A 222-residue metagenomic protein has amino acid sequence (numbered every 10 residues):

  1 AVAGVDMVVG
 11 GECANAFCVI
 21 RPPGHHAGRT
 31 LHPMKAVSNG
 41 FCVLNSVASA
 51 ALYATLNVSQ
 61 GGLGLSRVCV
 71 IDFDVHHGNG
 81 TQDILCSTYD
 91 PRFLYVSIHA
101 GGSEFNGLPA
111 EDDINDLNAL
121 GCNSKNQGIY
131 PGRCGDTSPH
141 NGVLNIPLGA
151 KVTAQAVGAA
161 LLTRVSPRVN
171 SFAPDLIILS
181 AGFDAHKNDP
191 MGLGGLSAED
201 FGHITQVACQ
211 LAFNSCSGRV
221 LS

Functional and structural regions predicted by a protein language model:
V2-C13: Fold-level signal for large, globular catalytic cores of enzyme and receptor domains
D6, F17-N214: Conserved alpha-helical scaffold segments that buttress catalytic/binding sites
C13-A14, G218: Short, well-ordered coil/turn segments that N-cap beta-strands
N214-V220: A short helix->loop->beta-strand "cap" motif at the edges of active sites that frequently abuts
